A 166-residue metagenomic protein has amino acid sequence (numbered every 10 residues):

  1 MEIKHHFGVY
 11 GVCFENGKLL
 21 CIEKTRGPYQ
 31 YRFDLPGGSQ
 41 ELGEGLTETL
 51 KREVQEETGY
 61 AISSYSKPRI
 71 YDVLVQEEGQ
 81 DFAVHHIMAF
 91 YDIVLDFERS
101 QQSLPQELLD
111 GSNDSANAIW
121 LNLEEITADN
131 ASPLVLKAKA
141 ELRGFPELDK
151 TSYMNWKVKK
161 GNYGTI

Functional and structural regions predicted by a protein language model:
M1-L19, Y65, M88-D92: Conserved N-terminal beta-strand and adjoining loop/helix that marks the start of the Nudix/MutT-like hydrolase domain
H5-F7, Y29-Y31, H85: Exposed loop/turn and edge beta-strand positions of beta-sandwich/beta-sheet ligand-binding modules
K18-E56, G161: Conserved Nudix-box catalytic region and its N-terminal flanking loop in Nudix hydrolases and closely related
R26, P36, Q80-F82, V135: Short, glycine/charged-enriched secondary-structure capping and boundary segments
Y31-F33, S100, L108-I166: Nudix hydrolase/Nudix homology domain
Q40-S63, V73-A131: Unchanged
